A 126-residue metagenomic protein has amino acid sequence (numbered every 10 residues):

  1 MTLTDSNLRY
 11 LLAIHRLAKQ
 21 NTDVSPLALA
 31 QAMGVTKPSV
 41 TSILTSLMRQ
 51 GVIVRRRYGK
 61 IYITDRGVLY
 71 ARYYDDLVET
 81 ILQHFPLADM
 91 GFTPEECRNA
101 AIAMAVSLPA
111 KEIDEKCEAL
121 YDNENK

Functional and structural regions predicted by a protein language model:
M1-V35: N-terminal helix-turn-helix DNA-binding core of bacterial DNA-binding proteins
P38-T41: Key DNA-contact positions within bacterial/archaeal DNA-binding proteins
L44-T45: Short, hydrophobic-biased segments on the C-terminal half of alpha helices that form "recognition helices"
M48-R57: A short, conserved structural fragment
G59-L77: Basic, amphipathic "hinge/linker" alpha-helix immediately C-terminal to the N-terminal HTH DNA-binding motif
E79-D122: Amphipathic alpha-helical dimerization/coiled-coil segments that flank or bridge DNA-binding/regulatory modules
N125: C-terminal binding/interaction regions
